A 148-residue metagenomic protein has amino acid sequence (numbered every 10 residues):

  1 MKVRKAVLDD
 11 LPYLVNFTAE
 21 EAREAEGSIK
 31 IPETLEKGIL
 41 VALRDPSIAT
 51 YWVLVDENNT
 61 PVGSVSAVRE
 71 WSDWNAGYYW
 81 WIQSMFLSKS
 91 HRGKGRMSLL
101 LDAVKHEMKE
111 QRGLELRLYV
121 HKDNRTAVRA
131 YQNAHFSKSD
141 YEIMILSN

Functional and structural regions predicted by a protein language model:
M1-K2: Extreme N-terminal starter segment of soluble prokaryotic enzymes
K5-D9, N16-G77, Q83, L101-A103 (+1 more regions): Acetyl-CoA-dependent GNAT
A6, M85-L87, V120: Hydrophobic adenine-recognition pocket in adenosine-nucleotide-binding enzymes
D9, Y13, R125-T126: Short alpha-helical
I82-R92: A short, internal acetyl-CoA/4′-phosphopantetheine-binding micro-motif in the GNAT/acyltransferase core
H91, G95-A103: Conserved acetyl-CoA pyrophosphate-binding loop and the N-cap/start of the following alpha-helix in GNAT-like
S98, K122-D140, L146: Conserved active-site alpha-helix within GNAT-family acetyltransferase domains
K109-Y119: Conserved GNAT acetyl-CoA-binding A-motif
